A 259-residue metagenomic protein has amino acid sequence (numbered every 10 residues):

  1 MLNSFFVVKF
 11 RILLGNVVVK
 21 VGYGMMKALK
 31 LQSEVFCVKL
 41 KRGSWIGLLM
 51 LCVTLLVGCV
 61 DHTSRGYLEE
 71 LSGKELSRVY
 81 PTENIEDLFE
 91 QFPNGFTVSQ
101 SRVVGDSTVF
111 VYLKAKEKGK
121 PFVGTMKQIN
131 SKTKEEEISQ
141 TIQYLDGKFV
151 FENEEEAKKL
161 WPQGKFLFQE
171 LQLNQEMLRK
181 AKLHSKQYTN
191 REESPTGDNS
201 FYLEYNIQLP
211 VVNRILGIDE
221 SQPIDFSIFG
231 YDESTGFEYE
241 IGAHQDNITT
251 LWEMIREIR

Functional and structural regions predicted by a protein language model:
M1, F5, K9-L13, V19-V57: Sec-dependent bacterial lipoprotein signal peptides
L55-V103: N-terminal leader/targeting segments and the immediate start of mature chains
D87, F110-E117, I142, D225-D232 (+1 more regions): Extended lipid/amphipathic-ligand handling interfaces
Q91-E117, F122-Q128: N-terminal Sec/ER secretory leader and immediately downstream segment of secreted/extracellular precursors
S99-V103, I129, E204-V212: Generic short beta-strand segments
L113-F168: An acidic-aromatic
L145-D198: Flexible, processing/modification-adjacent segments and terminal tails in exported/periplasmic/extracellular proteins
F201-R259: Gly/Pro-enriched, hydrophobic low-complexity segments that function as extracytoplasmic propeptides/linkers
